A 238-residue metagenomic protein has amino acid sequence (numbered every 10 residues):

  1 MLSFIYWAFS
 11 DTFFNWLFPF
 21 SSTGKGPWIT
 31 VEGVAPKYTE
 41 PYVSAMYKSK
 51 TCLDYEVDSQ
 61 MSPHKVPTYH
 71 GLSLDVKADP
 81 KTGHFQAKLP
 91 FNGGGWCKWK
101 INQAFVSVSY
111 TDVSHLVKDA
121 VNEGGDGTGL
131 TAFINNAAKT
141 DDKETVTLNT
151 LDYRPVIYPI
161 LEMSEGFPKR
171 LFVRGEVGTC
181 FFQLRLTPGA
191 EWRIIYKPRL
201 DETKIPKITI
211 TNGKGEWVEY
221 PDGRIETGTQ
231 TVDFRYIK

Functional and structural regions predicted by a protein language model:
M1-D11: Hydrophobic membrane-insertion alpha-helices, especially the h-region of bacterial N-terminal signal peptides
F13-T30, K37, V57, T231-I237: Beta-strand-rich domain onsets/edges
P19-F20, G83-H84, S164-P168: Short, intrinsically disordered, charge-biased short linear motifs at domain edges
K25-I29, T39-P41, G83, N102 (+2 more regions): Residues at beta-strand starts and edge strands
V31, I101-S109, P198, Q230-F234: Short, hydrophobic/proline-enriched secondary-structure or compact coil segments at domain edges
E32-V34, M46: Residue-level recognition of well-ordered beta-strand positions that form the cores of beta-sheet-rich folds across
P41-V156: Structured domain cores in non-transmembrane regions
N122-K238: A eukaryote-biased signal for long
